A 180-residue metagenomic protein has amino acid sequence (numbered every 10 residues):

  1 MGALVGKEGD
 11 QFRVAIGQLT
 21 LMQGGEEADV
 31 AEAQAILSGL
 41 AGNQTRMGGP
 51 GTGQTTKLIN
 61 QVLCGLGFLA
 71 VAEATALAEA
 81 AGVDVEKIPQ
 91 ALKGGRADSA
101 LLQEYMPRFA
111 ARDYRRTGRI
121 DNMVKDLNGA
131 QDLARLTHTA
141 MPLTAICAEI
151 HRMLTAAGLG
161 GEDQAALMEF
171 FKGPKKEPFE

Functional and structural regions predicted by a protein language model:
M1-G65: Rossmann-fold dinucleotide-binding core
Q11, L19, A41-N43, T56-A80 (+2 more regions): N-terminal glycine-rich phosphate-binding loop for ADP-containing cofactors
S38, K93-G94, P107, A148-R152 (+1 more regions): Short amphipathic alpha-helical surface patches that mediate protein-protein
P50, Q54, D98-A100, E104-Q164 (+1 more regions): Interdomain hinge/lid region at the active-site interface of Rossmann-like NAD(P)-dependent oxidoreductases
L69, A81, V85, G160-G161: Glycine/proline-rich active-site loop of Rossmann-fold NAD(P)-dependent oxidoreductases
V83-G95: Small-residue-rich helix-loop
K172-E180: Generic C-terminal helix-cap and adjacent flexible tail
